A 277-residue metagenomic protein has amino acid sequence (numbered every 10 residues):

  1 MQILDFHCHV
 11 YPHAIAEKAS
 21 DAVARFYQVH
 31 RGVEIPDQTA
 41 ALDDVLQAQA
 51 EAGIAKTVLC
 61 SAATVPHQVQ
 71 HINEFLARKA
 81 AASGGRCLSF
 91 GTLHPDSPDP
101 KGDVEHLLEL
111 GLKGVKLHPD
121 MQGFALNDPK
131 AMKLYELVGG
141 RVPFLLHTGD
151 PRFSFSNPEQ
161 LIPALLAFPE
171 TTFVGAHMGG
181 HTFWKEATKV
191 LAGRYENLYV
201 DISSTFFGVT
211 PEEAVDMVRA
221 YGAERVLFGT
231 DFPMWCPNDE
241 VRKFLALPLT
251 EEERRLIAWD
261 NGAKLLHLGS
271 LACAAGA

Functional and structural regions predicted by a protein language model:
M1-H9, H13-K56, E105, A223-L227 (+1 more regions): Mid-to-C-terminal alpha-helical segments outside catalytic/metal-binding sites
H7, Q49, T57, L76 (+8 more regions): Divalent metal-coordination and catalytic microenvironments
H7-H13, H118, H147, H177: Histidine-centered divalent metal-coordination motifs
Y11-A14, T64-H67, P95-D99, Q122 (+4 more regions): Active-site environment of divalent metal-dependent phosphoester hydrolases
A24-D37, C60, L146-T148, P169-G175: Acidic/glycine-enriched edge-of-secondary-structure segments
D44-A48, I72-K79, D103-L107, K130-L134 (+4 more regions): A general structural detector for well-ordered alpha-helical segments in enzyme core domains, enriched
A55-K56, A63-L146, D150-R152, R194-E196 (+2 more regions): Active-site gating/metal-coordination segments in enzymes
K113-G114, F124-L227, C273-A277: Catalytic pocket-lining loop regions of alpha/beta-barrel enzymes, especially the amidohydrolase/enolase/GH5 lineages
